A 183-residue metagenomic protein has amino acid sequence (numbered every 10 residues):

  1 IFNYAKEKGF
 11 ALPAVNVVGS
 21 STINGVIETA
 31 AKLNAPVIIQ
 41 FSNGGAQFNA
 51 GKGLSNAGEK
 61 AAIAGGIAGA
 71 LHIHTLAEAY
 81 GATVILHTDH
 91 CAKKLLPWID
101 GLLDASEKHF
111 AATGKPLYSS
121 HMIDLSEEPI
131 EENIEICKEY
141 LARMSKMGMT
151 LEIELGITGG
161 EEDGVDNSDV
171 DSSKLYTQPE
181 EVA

Functional and structural regions predicted by a protein language model:
I1-P13: N-terminal amphipathic alpha-helix/helix-capping segment at the start of soluble metabolic enzymes
I1-Y4, S20-G81, A92-A183: Alpha/beta enzyme core
I85: Glycine-rich phosphate/pyrophosphate-binding loop regions near the starts of catalytic domains
